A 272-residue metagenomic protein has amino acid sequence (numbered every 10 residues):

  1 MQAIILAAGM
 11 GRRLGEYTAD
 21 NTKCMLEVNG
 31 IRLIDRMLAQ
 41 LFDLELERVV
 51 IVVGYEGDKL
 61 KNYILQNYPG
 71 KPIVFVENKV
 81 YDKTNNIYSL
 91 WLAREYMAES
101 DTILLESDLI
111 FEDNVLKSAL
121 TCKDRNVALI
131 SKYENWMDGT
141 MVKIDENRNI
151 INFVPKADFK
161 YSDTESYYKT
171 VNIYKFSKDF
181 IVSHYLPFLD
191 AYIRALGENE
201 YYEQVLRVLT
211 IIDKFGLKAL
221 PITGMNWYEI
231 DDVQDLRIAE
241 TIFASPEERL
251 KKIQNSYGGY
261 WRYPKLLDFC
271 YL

Functional and structural regions predicted by a protein language model:
M1-A19: N-terminal nucleotide-binding beta1-loop-alpha1 segment
Q2-I5, I31-S100: Conserved N-terminal catalytic core of the sugar/cofactor nucleotidyltransferase
D20-D35: Short catalytic helix/loop segments, enriched in acidic residues and glycine and frequently bearing histidine
L65, G70-M141: Conserved beta-loop-beta/alpha segment of the NTase-like Rossmann-fold superfamily that binds/positions NTPs
E112-Y192: Conserved core of the sugar-phosphate nucleotidyltransferase
Y168, L217-M225: Catalytic beta-strand/loop signature of glycosyltransferases that borders the donor
R207-L220: Catalytic donor-sugar/metal-binding loop of nucleotide-sugar-dependent glycosyltransferases
E247-L272: N-terminal "arm"/small-domain region of PLP-dependent enzymes with the aminotransferase-like
